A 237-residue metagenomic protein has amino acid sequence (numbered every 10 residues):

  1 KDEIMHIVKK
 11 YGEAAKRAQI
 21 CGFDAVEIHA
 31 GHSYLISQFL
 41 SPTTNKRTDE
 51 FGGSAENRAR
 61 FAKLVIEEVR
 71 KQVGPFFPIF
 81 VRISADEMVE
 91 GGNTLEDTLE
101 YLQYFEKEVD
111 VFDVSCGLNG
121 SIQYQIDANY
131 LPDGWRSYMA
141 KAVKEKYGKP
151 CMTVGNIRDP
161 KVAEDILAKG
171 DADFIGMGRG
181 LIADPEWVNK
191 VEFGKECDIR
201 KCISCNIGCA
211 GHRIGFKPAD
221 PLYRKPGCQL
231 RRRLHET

Functional and structural regions predicted by a protein language model:
K1-T237: Flavin-dependent oxidoreductase catalytic cores
